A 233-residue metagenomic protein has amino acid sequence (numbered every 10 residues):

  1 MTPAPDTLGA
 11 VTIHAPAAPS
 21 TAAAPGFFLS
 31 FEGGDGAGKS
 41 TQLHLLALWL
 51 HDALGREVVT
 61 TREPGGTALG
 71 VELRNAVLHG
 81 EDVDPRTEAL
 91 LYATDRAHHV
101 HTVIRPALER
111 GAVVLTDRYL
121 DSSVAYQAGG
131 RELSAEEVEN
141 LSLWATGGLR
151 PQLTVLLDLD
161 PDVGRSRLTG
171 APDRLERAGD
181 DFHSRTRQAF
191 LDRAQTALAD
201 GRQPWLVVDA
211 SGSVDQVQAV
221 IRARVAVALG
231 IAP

Functional and structural regions predicted by a protein language model:
T2-A22, A47-W49, D162-P233: NTP-dependent small-molecule kinase module
A24-F28: Pre-Walker A (Motif I) flank of P-loop NTPase domains
F31: Hydrophobic anchor at the beta1->P-loop junction of P-loop NTPases
G36: Walker A (P-loop) phosphate-binding loop of P-loop NTPases
K39: Conserved lysine of the Walker
Q42: Hydrophobic positions on the alpha1 helix immediately C-terminal to the Walker A/P-loop
A53-T146, V220: ATP-dependent small-molecule kinase phosphotransfer cores that center on conserved nucleotide phosphate-binding segments
S122-A189: A glycine- and Lys/Arg-enriched "phosphate-lid" helix/loop adjacent to the NTP-binding pocket of small-molecule kinases
